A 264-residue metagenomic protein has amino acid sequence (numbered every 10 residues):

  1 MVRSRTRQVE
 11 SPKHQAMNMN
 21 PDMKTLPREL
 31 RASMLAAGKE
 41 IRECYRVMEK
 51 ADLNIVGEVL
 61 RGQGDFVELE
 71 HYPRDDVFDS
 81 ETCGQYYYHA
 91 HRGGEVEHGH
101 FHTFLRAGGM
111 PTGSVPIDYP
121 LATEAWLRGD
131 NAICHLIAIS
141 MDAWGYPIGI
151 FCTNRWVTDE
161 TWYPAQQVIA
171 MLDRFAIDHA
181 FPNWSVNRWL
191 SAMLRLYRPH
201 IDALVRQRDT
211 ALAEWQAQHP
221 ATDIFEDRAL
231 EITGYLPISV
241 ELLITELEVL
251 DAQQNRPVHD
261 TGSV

Functional and structural regions predicted by a protein language model:
M1-A16: Short, basic, low-complexity termini and linkers enriched in Ser/Thr/Gly/Pro that act as targeting/leader peptides
K13-A16, H102, G262: Intrinsic disorder/low-complexity detector
M17-F78: N-terminal domain-onset segments
G38-C44, Y86, L190-L194: Generic hydrophobic, helix-prone segments enriched in Leu/Val/Ile
L53, G94, R106-T112, D159 (+7 more regions): Amphipathic alpha-helical interaction segments
R74-I148: Aromatic- and glycine-enriched beta-alpha-beta binding-site module
M141, I148-D178: Domain-level detector of nuclease and nuclease-like folds in predominantly extracellular/periplasmic contexts
P182-V264: Long, compositionally biased interface segments
